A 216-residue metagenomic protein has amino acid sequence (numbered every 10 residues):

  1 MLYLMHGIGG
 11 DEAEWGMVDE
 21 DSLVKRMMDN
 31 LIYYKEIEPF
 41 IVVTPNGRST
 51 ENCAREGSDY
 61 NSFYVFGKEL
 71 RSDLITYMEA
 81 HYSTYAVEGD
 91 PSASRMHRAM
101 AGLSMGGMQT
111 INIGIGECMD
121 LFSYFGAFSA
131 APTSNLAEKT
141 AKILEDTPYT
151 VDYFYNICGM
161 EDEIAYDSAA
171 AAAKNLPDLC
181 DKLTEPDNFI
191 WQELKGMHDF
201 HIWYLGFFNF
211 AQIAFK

Functional and structural regions predicted by a protein language model:
M1-K216: Non-catalytic cap/lid and distal C-terminal segments of serine-dependent acyl enzymes
